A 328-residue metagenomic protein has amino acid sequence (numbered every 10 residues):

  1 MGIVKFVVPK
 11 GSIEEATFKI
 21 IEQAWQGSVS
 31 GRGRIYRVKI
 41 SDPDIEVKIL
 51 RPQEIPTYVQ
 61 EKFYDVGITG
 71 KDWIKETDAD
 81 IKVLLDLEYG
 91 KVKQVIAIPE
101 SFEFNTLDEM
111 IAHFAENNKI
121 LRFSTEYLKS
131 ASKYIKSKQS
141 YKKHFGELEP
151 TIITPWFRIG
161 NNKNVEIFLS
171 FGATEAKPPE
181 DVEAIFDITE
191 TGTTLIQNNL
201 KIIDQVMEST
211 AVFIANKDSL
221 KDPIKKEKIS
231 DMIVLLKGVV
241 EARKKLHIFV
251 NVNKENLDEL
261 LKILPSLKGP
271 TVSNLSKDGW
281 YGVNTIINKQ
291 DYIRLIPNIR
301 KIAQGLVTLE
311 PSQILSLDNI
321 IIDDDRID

Functional and structural regions predicted by a protein language model:
M1-I49, I68-K82, D86-K91, F102-D108 (+1 more regions): Small-molecule-sensing regulatory modules
D44-Y64: Short, structured active-site "lid" loops
K93, A97-P99: Glycine/small-residue-rich phosphate/adenosyl-binding loop
